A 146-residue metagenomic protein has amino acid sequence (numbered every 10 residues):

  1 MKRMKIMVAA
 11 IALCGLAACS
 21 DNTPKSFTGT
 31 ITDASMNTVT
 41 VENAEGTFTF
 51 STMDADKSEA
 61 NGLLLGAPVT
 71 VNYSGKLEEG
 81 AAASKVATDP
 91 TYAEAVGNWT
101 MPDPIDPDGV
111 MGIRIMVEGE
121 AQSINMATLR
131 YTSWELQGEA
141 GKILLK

Functional and structural regions predicted by a protein language model:
M1-A17: Sec-dependent bacterial lipoprotein signal peptides
K5, C19-E42, S58-V117: Short, flexible, surface-exposed loop segments at domain boundaries
I11-C14, S20, K57, S123: Short stretches within intrinsically disordered, low-complexity N-terminal or propeptide regions
T32-V39, G46, D54-K57, P104-R114 (+1 more regions): Contiguous, well-ordered beta-strand patches that form the walls/edges of small beta-barrel/beta-sandwich domains
